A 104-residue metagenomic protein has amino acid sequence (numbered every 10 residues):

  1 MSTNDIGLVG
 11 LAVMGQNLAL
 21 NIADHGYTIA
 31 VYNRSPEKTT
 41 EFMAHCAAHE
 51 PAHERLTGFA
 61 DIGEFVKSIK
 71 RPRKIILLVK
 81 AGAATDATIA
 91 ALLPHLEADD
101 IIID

Functional and structural regions predicted by a protein language model:
M1-I76, A91-D104: NAD(P)+-binding Rossmann beta1-loop-alpha1 motif at the extreme N-terminus of oxidoreductases
V79-A81: Short glycine-/small-residue-rich Rossmann-like dinucleotide-binding loops
